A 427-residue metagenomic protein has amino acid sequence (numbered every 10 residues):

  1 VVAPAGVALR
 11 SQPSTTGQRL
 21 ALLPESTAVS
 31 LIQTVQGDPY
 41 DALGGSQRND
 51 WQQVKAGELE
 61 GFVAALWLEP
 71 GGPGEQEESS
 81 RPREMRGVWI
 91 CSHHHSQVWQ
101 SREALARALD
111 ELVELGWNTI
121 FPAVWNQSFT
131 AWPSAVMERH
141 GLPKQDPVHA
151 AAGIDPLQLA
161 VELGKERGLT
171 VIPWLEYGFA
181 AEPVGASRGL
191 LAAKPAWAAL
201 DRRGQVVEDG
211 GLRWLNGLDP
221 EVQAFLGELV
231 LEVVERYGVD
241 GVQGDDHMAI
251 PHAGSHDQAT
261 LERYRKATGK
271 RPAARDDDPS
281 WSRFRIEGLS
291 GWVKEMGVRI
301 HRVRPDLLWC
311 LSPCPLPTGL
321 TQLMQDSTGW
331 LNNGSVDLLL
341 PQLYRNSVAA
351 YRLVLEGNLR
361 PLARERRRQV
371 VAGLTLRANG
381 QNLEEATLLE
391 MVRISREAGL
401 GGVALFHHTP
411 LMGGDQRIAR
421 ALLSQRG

Functional and structural regions predicted by a protein language model:
V2-N49: Beta-loop motif signature
S14, L43-E84, V88: Boundary regions of SH3-family modules and the immediately adjacent low-complexity/disordered segments in eukaryotic
S80-R102, I172-R236: Active-site-adjacent "subsite" loops/lids of carbohydrate-active enzymes
E103-T130, R236-D240, S335-L338, A398-G402: Catalytic domains of carbohydrate-active enzymes, especially glycoside hydrolases
L115-A152: Aromatic-lined carbohydrate-binding/catalytic grooves of carbohydrate-active enzymes
W117-Q127, I154-V207, Q243-D246: Glycine-rich, aromatic-flanked loop segments that form ligand/cofactor-binding clefts across common enzyme folds
K194-G329, N333: Polysaccharide-binding and catalytic clefts of secreted carbohydrate-active enzymes
S335-L353, N358-P361, E365-G427: Substrate-binding cleft of secreted/luminal carbohydrate-active enzymes
